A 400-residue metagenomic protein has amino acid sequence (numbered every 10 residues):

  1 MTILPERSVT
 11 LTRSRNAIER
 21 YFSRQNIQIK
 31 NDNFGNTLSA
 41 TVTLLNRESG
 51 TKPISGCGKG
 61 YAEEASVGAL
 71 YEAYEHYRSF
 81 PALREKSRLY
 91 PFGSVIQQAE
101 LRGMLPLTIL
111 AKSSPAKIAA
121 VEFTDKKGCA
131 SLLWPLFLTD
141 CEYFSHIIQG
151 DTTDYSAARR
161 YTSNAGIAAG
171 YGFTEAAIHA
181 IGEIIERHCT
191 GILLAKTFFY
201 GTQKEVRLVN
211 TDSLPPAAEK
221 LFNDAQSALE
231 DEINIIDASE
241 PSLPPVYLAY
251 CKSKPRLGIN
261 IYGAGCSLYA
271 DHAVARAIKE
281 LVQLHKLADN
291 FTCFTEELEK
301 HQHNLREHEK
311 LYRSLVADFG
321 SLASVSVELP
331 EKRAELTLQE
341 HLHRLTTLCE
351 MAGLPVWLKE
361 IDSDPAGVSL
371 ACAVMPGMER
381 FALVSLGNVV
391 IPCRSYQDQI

Functional and structural regions predicted by a protein language model:
M1-I400: Helix-biased "structured C-terminal domain" signature
